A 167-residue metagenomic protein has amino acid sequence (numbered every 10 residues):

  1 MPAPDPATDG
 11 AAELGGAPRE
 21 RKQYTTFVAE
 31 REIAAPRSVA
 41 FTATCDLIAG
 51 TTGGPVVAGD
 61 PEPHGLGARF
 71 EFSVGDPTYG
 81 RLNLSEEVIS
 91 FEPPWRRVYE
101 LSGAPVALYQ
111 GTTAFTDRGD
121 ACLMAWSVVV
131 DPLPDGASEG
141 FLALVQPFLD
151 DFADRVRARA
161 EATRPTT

Functional and structural regions predicted by a protein language model:
M1-E62: Hydrophobic ligand-binding cavity/cleft-lining segments
P2-A11, L123, V129-T167: A conserved amphipathic terminal alpha-helix motif
P2-P4, D76-L123, V129-P132: Hydrophobic-ligand binding "helix-grip"
G15-R19, F72-G75, E100-L101: Short, P/G- and charge-enriched loop/turn segments at secondary-structure junctions
K22-T26, G65-G67, R81, L108: Short, solvent-exposed coil/turn segments
G59-P63, E87-S90: Short, exposed beta-strand/loop patches in secreted or surface proteins that constitute
P63-E71, E92-Y99: Short, hydrophobic/aromatic-rich segments at coil-to-beta transitions
